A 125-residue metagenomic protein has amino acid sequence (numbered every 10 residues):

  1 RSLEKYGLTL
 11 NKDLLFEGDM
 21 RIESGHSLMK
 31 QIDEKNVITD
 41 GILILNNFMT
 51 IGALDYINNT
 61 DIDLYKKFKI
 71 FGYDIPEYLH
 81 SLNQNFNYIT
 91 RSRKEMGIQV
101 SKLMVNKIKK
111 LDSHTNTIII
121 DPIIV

Functional and structural regions predicted by a protein language model:
R1-V125: Bacterial carbohydrate/catabolite-sensing allosteric modules
